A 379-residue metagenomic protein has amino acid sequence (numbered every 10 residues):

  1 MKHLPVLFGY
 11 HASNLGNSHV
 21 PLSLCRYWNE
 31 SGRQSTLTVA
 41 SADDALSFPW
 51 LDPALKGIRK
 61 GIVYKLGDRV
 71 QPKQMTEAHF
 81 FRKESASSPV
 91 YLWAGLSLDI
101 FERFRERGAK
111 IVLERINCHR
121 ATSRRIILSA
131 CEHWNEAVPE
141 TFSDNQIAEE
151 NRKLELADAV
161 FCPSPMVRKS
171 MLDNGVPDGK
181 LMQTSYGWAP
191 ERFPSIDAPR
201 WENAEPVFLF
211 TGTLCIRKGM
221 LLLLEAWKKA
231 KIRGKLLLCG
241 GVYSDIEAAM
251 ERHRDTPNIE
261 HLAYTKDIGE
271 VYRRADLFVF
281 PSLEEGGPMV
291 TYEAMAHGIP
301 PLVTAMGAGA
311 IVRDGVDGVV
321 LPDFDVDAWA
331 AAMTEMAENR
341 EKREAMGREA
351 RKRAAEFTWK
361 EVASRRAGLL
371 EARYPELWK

Functional and structural regions predicted by a protein language model:
K60-L66, I111-A148: Acceptor-binding helix/loop patch of EC 2.4 sugar-transfer enzymes, predominantly nucleotide-sugar-dependent
L172-D173, D178, G187-E205, A248: Acidic anion/phosphate-binding donor-loop and adjacent secondary structure in glycosyltransferase catalytic cores
D197-K218, L224-K229: Conserved donor-binding/catalytic core segment of Leloir-type glycosyltransferases
T211, G234-A248: Glycosyltransferase donor-sugar binding loop
Y264, L283: Aromatic "clamp/platform" in nucleotide-sugar-dependent glycosyltransferases that forms part of the donor/acceptor
P300-V303: Short hydrophobic beta-strand element within catalytic cores of glycosyltransferases and related nucleotide-activated
D314-G315, V319-V326, E335-R340: Conserved acidic donor-binding segment of nucleotide-sugar-dependent glycosyltransferases
E335, K342-E356, R365-G368: A short, well-ordered alpha-helix in the C-terminal region of glycosyltransferases
